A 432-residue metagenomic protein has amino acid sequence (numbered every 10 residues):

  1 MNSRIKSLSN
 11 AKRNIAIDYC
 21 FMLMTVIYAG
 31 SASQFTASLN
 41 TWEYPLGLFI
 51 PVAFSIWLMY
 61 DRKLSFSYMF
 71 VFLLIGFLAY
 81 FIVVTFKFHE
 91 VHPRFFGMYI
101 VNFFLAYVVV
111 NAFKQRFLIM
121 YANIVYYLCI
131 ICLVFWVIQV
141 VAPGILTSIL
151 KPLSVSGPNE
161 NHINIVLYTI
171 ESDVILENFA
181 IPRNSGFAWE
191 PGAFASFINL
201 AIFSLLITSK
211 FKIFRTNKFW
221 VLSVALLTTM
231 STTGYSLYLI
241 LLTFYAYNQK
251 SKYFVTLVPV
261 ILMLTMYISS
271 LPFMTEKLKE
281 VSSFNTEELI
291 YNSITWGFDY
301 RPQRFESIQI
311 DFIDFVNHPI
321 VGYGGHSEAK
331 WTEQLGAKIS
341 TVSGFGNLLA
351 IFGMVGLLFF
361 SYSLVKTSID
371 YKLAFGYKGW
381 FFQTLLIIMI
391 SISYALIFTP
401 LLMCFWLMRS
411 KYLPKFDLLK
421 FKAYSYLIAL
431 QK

Functional and structural regions predicted by a protein language model:
M1-F81, L373, Y412-K432: Transmembrane signal-anchor hairpin modules in multi-pass inner-membrane enzymes, especially those that act on
Y19-Y28, L257-V260, S368-M403, R409: Loop-to-helix entry and N-terminal half of a specific, functionally important transmembrane alpha helix in multi-pass
A29-L39, E276-F352: Long extracytoplasmic/lumenal interhelical loops at the membrane interface of multi-pass membrane proteins
P51-F54, L242, F381-S391, A395-K432: Transmembrane alpha-helices of multi-pass inner-membrane enzymes
A53-L58, K87-A142, F360-S363: Transmembrane alpha-helical segments and their membrane-water interfaces
A122-G144, I170-M230, Y235-Y247: Alpha-helical transmembrane segments of multi-pass inner-membrane proteins
V134-P143, Q249-S293: A membrane-periplasm/extracellular boundary helix in multi-pass inner-membrane enzymes that assemble envelope glycans
S209-K218, S223, L239-A246, K252-L257 (+1 more regions): Hydrophobic transmembrane alpha-helices and their immediate junctions
